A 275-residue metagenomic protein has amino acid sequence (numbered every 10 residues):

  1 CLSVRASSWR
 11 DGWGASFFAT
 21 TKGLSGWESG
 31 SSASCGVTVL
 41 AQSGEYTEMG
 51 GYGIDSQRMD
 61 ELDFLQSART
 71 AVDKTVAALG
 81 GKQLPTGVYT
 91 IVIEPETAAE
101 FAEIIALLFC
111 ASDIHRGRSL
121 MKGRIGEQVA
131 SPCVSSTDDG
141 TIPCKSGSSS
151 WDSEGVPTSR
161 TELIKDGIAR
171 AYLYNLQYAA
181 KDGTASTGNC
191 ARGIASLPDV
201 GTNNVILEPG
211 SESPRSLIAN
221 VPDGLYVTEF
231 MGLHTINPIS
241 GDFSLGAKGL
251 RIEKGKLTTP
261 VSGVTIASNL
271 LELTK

Functional and structural regions predicted by a protein language model:
C1-K275: N-terminal small-residue-enriched
